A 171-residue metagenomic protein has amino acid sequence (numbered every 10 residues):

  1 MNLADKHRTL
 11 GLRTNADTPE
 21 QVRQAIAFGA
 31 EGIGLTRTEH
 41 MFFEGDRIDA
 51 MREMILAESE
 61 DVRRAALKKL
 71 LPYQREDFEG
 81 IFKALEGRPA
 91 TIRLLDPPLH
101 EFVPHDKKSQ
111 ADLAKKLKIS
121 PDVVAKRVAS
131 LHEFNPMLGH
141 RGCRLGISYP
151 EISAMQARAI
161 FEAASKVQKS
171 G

Functional and structural regions predicted by a protein language model:
N2-G171: Conserved alpha/beta-domain cores
